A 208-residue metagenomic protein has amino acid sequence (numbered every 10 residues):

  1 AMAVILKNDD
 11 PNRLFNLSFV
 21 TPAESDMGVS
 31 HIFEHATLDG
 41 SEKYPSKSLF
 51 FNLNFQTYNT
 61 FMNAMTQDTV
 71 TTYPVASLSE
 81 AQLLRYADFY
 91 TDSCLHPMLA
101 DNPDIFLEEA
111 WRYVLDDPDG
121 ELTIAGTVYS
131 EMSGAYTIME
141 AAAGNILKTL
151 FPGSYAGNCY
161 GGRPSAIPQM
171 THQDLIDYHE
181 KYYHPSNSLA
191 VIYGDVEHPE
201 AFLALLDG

Functional and structural regions predicted by a protein language model:
A1-A3: N-terminal-proximal low-complexity accessory segments that begin disordered and transition into the first
I5-L6, S18, P74, V191: Beta-strand residues in well-ordered beta-sheet regions across diverse protein folds
K7-L53: Active/ligand-binding-proximal structured segments within catalytic/core domains that scaffold catalytic residues
A36-G208: Charge-rich, well-structured scaffold segments of protease-associated domains
